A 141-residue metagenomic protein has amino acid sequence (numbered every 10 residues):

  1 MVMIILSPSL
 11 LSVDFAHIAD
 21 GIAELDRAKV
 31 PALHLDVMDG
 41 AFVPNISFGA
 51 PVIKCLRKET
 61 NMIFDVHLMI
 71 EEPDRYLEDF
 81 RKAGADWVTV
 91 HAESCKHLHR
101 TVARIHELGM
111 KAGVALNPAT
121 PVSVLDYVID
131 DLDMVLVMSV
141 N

Functional and structural regions predicted by a protein language model:
M1-V2, S139: Polar low-complexity intrinsically disordered regions
V2-T89, E93-H97, R104-A112, L125-L132: Conserved N-terminal beta1-alpha1 strand-loop-helix module at the mouth
V102-R104, T120: Predominantly soluble domains enriched in secretory-pathway, periplasmic, or organellar proteins
A115-N141: Histidine/lysine/aspartate-rich catalytic loop segments that bind and position anionic ligands
